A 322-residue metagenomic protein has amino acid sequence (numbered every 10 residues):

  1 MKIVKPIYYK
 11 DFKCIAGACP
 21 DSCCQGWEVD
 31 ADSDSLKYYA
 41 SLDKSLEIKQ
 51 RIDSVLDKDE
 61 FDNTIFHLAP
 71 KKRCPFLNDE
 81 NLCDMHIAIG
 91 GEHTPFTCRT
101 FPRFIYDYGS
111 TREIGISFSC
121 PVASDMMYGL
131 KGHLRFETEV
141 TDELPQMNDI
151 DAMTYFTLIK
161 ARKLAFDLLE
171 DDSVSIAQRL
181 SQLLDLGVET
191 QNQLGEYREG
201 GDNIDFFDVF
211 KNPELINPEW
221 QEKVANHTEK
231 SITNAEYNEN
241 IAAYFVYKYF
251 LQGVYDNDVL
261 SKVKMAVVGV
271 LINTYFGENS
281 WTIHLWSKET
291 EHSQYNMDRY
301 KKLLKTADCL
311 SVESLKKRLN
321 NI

Functional and structural regions predicted by a protein language model:
D11-V29, A69-F104, S117-S124: Local cysteine-cluster metal-coordination motifs and their immediate loop/turn environment, predominantly Fe-S cluster
D21-K58: A structured, charge-rich N-terminal accessory region that forms the first stable segment of a protein and links
Y38, T97-T100, S119, Y300 (+1 more regions): Alpha-helical scaffold elements adjacent to nucleotide-binding pockets in ATP/GTP-utilizing enzyme cores
R51-N81: Gly/Pro-rich turn-and-neighbor structural signature
N81, I89-V174: Internal, well-ordered alpha/beta segment that forms a basic, Gly-enriched binding/recognition surface
R162-I322: Hydrophobic, aromatic-lined core segments that form the binding pocket/scaffold for planar heteroaromatic ligands
